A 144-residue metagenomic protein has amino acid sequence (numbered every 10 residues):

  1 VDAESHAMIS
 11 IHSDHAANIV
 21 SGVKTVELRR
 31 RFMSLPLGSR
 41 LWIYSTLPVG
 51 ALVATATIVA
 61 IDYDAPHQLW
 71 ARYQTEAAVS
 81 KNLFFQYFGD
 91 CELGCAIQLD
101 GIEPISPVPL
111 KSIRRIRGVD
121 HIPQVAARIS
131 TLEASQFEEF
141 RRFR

Functional and structural regions predicted by a protein language model:
V1-L37, P48-V53, I61-R144: Contiguous surface segments at macromolecular interaction interfaces
W42: Non-catalytic, usually N-terminal nucleic-acid engagement modules in DNA/RNA processing proteins
